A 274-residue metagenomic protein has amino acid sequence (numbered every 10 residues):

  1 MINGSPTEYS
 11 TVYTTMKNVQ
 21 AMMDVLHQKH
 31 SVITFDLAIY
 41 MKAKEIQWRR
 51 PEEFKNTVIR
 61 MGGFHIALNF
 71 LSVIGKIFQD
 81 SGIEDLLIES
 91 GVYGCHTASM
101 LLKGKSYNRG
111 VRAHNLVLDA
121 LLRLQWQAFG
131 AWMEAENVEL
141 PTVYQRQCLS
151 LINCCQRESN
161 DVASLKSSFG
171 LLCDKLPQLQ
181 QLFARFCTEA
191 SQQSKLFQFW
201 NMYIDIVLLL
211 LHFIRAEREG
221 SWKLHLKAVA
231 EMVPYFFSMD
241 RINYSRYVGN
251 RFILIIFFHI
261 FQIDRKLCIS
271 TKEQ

Functional and structural regions predicted by a protein language model:
M1-Q274: Long, low-complexity intrinsically disordered regions enriched in Ser/Thr/Asp/Glu with frequent Gly/Pro
